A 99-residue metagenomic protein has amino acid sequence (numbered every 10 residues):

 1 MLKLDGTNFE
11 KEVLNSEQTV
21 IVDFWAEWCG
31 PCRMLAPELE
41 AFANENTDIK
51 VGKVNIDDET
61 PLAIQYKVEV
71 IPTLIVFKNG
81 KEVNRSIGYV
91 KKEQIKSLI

Functional and structural regions predicted by a protein language model:
L2-T19, T60: A short beta-strand-turn-helix
D5, N55-D57, Y89: Conserved acidic residues
Q18, F24-W28, V70: Short pre-active-site segment immediately N-terminal to redox-active cysteine/selenocysteine motifs in thiol-based
C29-C32, L74: The canonical Cys-X-X-Cys-His
P31-N46: Typically the conserved alpha-helix immediately C-terminal to a functionally engaged Cys/Sec in thioredoxin-like
T60, Y66-I75, E93: Structural micro-motif
V76-I99: Non-catalytic, surface beta->alpha helical segment in thiol-disulfide oxidoreductase systems
